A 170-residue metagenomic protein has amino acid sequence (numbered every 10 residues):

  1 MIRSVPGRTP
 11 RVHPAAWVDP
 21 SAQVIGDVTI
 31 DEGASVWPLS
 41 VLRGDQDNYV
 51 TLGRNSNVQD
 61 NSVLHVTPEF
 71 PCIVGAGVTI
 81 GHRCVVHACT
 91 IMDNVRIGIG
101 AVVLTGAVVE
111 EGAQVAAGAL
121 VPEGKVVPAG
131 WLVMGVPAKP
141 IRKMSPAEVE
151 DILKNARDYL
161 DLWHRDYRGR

Functional and structural regions predicted by a protein language model:
I2-R11, F70-V85, V102, G130-R170: C-terminal segments of enzyme domains that contribute to small-molecule binding surfaces
P14, D19-P20, I25-G26, D31-E32 (+15 more regions): Left-handed beta-helix
N48, E123, P140: Short phosphate-engaging motifs
